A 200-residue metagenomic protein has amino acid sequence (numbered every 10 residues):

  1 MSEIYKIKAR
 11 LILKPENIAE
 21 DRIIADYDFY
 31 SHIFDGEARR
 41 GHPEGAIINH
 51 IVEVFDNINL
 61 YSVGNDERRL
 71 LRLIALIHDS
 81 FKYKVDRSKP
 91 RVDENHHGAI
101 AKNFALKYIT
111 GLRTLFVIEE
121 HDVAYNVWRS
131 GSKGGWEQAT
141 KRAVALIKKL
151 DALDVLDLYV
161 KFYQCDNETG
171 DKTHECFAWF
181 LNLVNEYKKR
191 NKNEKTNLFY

Functional and structural regions predicted by a protein language model:
M1-S88: Acidic/His-rich, divalent-metal-binding segments that scaffold phosphate/diphosphate chemistry
R10, N57, F104, V117 (+1 more regions): Residues that form generic nucleotide/phosphate-binding pockets
Y27-S31, S130-G134, H174-F177: Short coil/turn segments at secondary-structure boundaries
L60-T169: Divalent metal-dependent catalytic cores for phosphoryl transfer on phosphate-bearing substrates
D157-Y200: Charged substrate- and nucleic-acid-binding regions of tRNA-handling and nucleotidyl-transfer enzymes, centered on
